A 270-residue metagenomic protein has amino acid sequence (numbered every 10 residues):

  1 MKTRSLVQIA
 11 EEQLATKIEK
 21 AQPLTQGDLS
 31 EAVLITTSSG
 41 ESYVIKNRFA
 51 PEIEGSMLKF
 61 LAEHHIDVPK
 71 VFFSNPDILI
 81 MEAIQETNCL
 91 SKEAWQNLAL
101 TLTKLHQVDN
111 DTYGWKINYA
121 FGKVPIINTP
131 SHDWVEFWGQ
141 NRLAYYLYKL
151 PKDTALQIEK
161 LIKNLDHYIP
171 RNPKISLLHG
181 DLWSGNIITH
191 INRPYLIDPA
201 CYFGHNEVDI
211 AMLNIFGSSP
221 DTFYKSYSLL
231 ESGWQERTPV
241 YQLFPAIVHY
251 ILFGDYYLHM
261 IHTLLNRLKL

Functional and structural regions predicted by a protein language model:
M1-K2, K46-E52, I215-S218: Short, surface-exposed ligand-recognition loops at beta-strand->loop->(often short) alpha-helix junctions that present
K2-E11, N110-L177, R267: An alpha-helical support segment within catalytic cores of ATP-dependent transferases
A15-P23: Conserved N-terminal boundary motif of the eukaryotic protein kinase catalytic domain
Q22-E136: ATP-binding pocket architecture of kinase catalytic cores
A50-P51, S74-I78, E86-N88, L143 (+3 more regions): Short, solvent-exposed loop/turn segments at secondary-structure junctions
D67, E93, S219, G233-Q235 (+1 more regions): Membrane-helix interface segments
I127-G139, Y148, S176-L177, S184 (+1 more regions): Active-site Asp-x-Gly
Y250-L270: ATP/Mg2+ or Mg2+-diphosphate-binding catalytic cores that bind nucleotide phosphates or diphosphates via glycine-rich
